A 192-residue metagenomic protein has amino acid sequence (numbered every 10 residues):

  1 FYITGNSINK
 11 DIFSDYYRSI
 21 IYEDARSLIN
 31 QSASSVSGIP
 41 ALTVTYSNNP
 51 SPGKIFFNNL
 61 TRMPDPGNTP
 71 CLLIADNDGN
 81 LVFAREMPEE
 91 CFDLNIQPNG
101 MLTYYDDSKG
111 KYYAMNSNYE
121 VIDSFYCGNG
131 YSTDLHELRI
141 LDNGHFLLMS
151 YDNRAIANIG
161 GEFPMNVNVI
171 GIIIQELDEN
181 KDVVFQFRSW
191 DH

Functional and structural regions predicted by a protein language model:
F1: Alpha-glucan (starch/glycogen) binding determinants
G5-H192: Histidine-/acidic-rich catalytic cores in large beta-rich domains
